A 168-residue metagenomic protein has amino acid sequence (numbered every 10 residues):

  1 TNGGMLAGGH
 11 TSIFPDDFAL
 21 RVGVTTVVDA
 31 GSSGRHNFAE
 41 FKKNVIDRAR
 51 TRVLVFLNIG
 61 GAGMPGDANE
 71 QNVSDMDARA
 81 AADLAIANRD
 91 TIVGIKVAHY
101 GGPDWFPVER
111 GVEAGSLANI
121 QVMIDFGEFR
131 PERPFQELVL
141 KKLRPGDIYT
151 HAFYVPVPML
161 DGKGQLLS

Functional and structural regions predicted by a protein language model:
T1-G3, V27-D29, V53-L57, V93-K96 (+2 more regions): Hydrophobic faces of well-ordered beta-strands that scaffold small-molecule active sites in alpha/beta enzyme cores
T1-R48: Metal-associated gating/positioning segment near the N- to mid-region
T1-T11, P65-M76, H99: Active-site mouth loops of central-metabolism enzymes
A7-F18, V73-A85, E132-V139: Short, acidic/polar
D17-T25, A49, L57-M76, Q136-K163 (+1 more regions): Active-site gating loops and adjacent loop-to-helix segments of metal-dependent hydrolytic enzymes
K42-L57, A114-N119: Alpha-helix-loop-beta-strand connector modules within alpha/beta enzyme cores
K43-A49, A82-D90, L138-R144: Acidic (Asp/Glu)-rich catalytic clusters
G94-S168: Active-site core of metal-dependent hydrolases
